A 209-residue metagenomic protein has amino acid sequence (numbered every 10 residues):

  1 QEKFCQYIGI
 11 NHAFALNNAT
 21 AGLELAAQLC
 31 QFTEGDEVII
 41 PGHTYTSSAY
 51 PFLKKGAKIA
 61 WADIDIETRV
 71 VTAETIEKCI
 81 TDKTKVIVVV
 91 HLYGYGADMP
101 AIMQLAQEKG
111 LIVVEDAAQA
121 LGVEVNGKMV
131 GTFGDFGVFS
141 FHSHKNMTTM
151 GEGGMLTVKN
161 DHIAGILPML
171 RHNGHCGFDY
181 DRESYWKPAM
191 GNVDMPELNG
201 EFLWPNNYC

Functional and structural regions predicted by a protein language model:
E2, P100, E152: Active-site phosphate/pyrophosphate- and oxyanion-stabilizing loops and adjacent acidic/basic residues in soluble
E2-A26, E37-T44, A62: Short loop-beta-helix segment that forms the pyridoxal 5′-phosphate
L16, P41, V90, S140 (+2 more regions): Conserved residues at the C-terminal ends of beta-strands
Q28-A117, E124: PLP-dependent aminotransferase-like
C79-T81, M129-G134: Active-site nucleotide-sugar/metal-binding loop of Leloir-type enzymes
A120-N126, F133-C209: Active-site region of PLP-dependent enzymes
